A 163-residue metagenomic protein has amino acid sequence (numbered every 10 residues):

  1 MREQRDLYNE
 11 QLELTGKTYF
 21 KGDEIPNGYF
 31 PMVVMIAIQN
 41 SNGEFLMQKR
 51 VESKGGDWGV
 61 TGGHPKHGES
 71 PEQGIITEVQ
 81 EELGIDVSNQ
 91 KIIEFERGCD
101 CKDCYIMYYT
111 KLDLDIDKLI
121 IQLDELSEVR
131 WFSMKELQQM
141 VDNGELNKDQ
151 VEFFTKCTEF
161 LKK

Functional and structural regions predicted by a protein language model:
M1-M35, S41: Acidic, metal-coordinating catalytic segment for phosphate/diphosphate chemistry, firing primarily on the Nudix
R5, G28, E44, D57 (+1 more regions): A residue-level structural signature of the nucleotidyltransferase/glycosyltransferase Rossmann-like core
E24-Y29, E96-M107: Acidic pyrophosphate-coordinating catalytic loop
Y29-P31, N40, K102-D103, D124: A generic fold-level signal
V33-W58, G62: A glycine-rich, hydrophobic loop/mini-helix early in the fold
M47, G59-E94: The catalytic Nudix box helix
G55-W58, H67, D100-K163: Nudix hydrolase/Nudix homology domain
